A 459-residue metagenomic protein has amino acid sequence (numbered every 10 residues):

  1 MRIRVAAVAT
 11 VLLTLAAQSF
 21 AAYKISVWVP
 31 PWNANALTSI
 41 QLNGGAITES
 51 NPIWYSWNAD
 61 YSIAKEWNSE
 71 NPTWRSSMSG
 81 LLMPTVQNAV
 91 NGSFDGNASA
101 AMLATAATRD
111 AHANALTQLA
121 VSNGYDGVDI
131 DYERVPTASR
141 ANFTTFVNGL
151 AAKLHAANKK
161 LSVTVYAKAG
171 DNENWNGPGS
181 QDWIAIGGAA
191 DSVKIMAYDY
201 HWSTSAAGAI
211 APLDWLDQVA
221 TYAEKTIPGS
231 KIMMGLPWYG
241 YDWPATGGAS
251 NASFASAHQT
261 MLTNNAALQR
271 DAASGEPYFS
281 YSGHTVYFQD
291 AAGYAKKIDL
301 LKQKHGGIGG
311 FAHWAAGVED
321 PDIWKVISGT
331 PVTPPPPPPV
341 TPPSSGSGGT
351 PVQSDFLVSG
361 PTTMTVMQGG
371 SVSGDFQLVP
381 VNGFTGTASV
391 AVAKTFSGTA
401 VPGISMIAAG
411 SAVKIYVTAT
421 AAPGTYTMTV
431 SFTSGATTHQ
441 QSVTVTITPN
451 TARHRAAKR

Functional and structural regions predicted by a protein language model:
A16-A17: N-terminal signal peptide c-region/cleavage motif recognized by signal peptidases
A22-A115: Glycan-recognition patch characteristic of GH18 chitinases/ENGases and related GlcNAc/peptidoglycan-binding proteins
P30-G44, A106-V121, N174-I184, D290-Q303: Short, acidic/polar
S50, I130, V193, M234 (+2 more regions): Conserved, mostly hydrophobic/aromatic
A59-S69, R140-N264: Substrate-binding surface in catalytic domains of secreted glycosidases
T85-S99, K231-L300, P331-P337: Glycan-binding loop/region signatures in secreted carbohydrate-active enzymes
A113-N142, S192-A206: Active-site groove signature of glycoside hydrolases
G348-R459: Long beta-sheet-rich domains in secretory-pathway and surface-associated proteins
